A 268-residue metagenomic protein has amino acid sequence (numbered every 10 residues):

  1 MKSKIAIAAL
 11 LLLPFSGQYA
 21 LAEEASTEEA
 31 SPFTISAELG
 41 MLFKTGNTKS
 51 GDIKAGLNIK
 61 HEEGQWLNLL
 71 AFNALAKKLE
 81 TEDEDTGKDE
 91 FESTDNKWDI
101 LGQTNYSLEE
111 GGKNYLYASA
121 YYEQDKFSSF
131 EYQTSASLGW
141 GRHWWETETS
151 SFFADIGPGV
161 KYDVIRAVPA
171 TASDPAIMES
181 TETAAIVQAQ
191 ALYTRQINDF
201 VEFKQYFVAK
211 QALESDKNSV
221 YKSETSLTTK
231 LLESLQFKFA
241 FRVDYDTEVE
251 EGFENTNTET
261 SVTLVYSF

Functional and structural regions predicted by a protein language model:
M1-P32: Cleavable N-terminal export/targeting peptides
E28-F43, W66-L70: Transmembrane beta-strand segments of Gram-negative outer membrane beta-barrel proteins
F33, K49-I53, T94-W98, Y132-A136 (+4 more regions): Residues that define the transmembrane beta-barrel architecture of outer-membrane proteins
A37-M41, A55-H61, G102-Y106, L138-R142 (+6 more regions): Residues on the lipid-exposed face of transmembrane beta-strands in outer-membrane beta-barrel proteins
M41-T45, E63, A74-K78, A120-K126 (+5 more regions): Transmembrane beta-strands of outer-membrane beta-barrel pores
G64-L69, G111-L116, E148-F152, I197-F203 (+1 more regions): Repeated loop/turn-to-beta-strand initiation elements of outer-membrane beta-barrel proteins
T149-E233: Outer-membrane beta-barrel transmembrane domain signature
E214-F268: Predominantly the C-terminal beta-signal and adjacent terminal strand-loop region of outer-membrane beta-barrel
